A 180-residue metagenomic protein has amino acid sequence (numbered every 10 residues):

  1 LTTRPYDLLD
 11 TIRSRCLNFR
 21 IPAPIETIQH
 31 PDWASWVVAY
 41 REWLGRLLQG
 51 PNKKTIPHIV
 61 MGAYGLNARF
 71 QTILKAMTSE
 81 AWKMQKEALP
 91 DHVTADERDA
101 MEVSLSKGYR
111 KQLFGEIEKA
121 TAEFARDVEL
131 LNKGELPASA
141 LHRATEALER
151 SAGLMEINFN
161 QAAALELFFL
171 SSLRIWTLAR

Functional and structural regions predicted by a protein language model:
T2-E116, F124-R180: Charged, glycine-rich active-site and insertion segments that engage polyanionic ligands
